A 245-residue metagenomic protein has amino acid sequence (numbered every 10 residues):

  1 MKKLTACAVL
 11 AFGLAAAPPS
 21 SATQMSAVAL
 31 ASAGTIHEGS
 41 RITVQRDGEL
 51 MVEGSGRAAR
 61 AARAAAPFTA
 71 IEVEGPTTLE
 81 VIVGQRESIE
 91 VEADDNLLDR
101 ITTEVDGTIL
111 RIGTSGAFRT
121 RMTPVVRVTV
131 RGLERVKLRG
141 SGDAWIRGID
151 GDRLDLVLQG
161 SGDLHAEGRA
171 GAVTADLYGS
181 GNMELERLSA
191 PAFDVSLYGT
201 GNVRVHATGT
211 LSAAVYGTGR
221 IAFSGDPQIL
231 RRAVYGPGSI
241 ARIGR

Functional and structural regions predicted by a protein language model:
M1-R245: Intrinsically disordered, low-complexity terminal regions
